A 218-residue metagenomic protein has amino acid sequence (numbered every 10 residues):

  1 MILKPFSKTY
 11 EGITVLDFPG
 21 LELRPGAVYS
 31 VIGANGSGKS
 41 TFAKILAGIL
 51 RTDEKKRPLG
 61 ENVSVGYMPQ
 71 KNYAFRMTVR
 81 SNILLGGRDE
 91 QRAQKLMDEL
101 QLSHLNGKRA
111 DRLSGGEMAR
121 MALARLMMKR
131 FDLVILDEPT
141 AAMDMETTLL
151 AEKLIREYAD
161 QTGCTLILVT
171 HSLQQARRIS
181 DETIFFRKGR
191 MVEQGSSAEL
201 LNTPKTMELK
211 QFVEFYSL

Functional and structural regions predicted by a protein language model:
N72-G87: Conserved catalytic motifs of ABC-family nucleotide-binding domains
E90-L105: Conserved ABC ATPase "signature" region
R109-L113, E117: Conserved ABC ATPase signature
V134-D137: Catalytic Walker B motif of ABC-type/P-loop ATPase nucleotide-binding domains
T170-H171: H-loop/switch region of ABC-family ATPase nucleotide-binding domains
A198-L218: C-terminal boundary and immediately downstream tail of ABC-type ATPase nucleotide-binding domains
